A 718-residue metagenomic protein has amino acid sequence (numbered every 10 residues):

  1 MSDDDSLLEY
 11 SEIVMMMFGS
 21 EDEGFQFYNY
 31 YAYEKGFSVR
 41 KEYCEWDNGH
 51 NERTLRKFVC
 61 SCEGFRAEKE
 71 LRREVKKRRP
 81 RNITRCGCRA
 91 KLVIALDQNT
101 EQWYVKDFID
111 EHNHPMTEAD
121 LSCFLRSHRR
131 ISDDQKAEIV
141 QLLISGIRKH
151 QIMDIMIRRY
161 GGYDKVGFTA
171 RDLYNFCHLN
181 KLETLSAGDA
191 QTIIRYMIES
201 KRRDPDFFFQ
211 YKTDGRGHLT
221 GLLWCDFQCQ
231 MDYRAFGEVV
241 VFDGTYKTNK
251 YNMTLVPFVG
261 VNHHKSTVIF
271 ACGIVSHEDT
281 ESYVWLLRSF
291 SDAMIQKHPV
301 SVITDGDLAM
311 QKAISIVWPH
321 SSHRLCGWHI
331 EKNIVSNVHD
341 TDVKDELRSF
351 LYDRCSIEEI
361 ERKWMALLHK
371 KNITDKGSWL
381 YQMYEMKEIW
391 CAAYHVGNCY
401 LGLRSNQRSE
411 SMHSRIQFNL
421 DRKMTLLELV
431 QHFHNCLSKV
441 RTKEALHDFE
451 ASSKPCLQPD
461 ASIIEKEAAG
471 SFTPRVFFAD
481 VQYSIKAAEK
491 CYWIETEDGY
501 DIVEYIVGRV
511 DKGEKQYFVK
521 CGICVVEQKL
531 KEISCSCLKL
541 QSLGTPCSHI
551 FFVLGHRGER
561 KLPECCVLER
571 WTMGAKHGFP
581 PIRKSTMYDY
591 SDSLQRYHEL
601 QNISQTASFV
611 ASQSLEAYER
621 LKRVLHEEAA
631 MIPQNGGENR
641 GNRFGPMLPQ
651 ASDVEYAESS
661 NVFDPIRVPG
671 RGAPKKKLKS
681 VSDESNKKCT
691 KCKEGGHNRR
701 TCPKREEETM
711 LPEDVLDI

Functional and structural regions predicted by a protein language model:
M1-D22, Q26, Y30-Y31, R66-L71 (+5 more regions): Acidic, serine/threonine- and proline/glycine-rich intrinsically disordered low-complexity regions
M1-R126, H178-L179, C229, S484-Q516 (+2 more regions): Short, conserved DNA-binding cores of transcription-related domains
E34, K41, T100-Q102, D107-H112 (+5 more regions): Charge-rich, intrinsically disordered regulatory segments
E45-H150, I155, V166, A170-R171 (+10 more regions): DNA- and nucleic-acid-binding/regulatory domain cores of transcription factors and nucleic-acid enzymes
E70-V75, P80, L179-V256, V261-N262 (+2 more regions): Structured nucleic-acid-interacting core domains from mobile-element enzymes and related host factors, especially RNase
L92, S186-Y211, L222, H320-M383 (+2 more regions): Surface-exposed, charged/polar loop-rich segments that form substrate/cofactor-binding or regulatory interfaces
F124-I131, K250-Y251, C272-I295: Active-site beta-loop-alpha junctions of metal-dependent nucleic acid enzymes, especially the RNase H-like/DDE
A170-Y174, S266, F270-C272, S301-A309 (+3 more regions): Conserved beta-strand -> loop -> alpha-helix junction used to position metal-binding or nucleic-acid-contacting
